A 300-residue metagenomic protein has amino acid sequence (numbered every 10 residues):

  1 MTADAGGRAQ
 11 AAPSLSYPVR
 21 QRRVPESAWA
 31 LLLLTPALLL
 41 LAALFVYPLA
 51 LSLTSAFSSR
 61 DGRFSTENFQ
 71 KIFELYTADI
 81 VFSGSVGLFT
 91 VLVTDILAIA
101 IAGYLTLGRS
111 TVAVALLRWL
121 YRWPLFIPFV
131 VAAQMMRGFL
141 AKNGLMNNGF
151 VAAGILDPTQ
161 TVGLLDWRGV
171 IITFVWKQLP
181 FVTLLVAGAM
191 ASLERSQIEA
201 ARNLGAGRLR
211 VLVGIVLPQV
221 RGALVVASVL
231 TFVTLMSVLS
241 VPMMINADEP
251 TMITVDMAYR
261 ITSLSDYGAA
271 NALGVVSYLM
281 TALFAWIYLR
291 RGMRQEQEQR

Functional and structural regions predicted by a protein language model:
M1-L34, R109-A115, I287-R300: Transmembrane alpha-helical segments of polytopic membrane transport and secretion proteins
E26-R60, L75-T159, L165-A191, Q219 (+3 more regions): Membrane-water interface segments at the C-terminal ends of transmembrane alpha-helices in multi-pass inner-membrane
S58-G62, L239-Y267, R300: Glycine-rich helix-loop "coupling/hinge" segments at transmembrane-helix boundaries in multipass transporters
F64-F73: A short amphipathic helical element positioned immediately N-terminal to and/or at the very start of a transmembrane
E74-L75, R109-T111, A191-S196, G207-R208 (+2 more regions): Juxtamembrane helix-boundary/capping and inter-helix hinge elements in multi-pass membrane proteins
A201: The alpha-helix within a helix-turn-helix
L204-A206, P218: Glycine/proline-centered hinge or cleavage motifs at structural transition points of membrane proteins
